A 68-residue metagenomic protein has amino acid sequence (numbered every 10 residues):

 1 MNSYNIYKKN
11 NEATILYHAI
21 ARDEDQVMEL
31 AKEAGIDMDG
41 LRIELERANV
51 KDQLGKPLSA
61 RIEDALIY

Functional and structural regions predicted by a protein language model:
M1-T14: Short aromatic-glycine-(Arg/Gly/Cys) micro-motifs in beta-strand/loop hairpins
A13-D23: A short, exposed loop/beta-hairpin motif centered on an aromatic-Gly-Thr core
D23-D25, G35: Generic helix-packing signal
E33-Y68: Short, mixed-charge low-complexity intrinsically disordered segments
